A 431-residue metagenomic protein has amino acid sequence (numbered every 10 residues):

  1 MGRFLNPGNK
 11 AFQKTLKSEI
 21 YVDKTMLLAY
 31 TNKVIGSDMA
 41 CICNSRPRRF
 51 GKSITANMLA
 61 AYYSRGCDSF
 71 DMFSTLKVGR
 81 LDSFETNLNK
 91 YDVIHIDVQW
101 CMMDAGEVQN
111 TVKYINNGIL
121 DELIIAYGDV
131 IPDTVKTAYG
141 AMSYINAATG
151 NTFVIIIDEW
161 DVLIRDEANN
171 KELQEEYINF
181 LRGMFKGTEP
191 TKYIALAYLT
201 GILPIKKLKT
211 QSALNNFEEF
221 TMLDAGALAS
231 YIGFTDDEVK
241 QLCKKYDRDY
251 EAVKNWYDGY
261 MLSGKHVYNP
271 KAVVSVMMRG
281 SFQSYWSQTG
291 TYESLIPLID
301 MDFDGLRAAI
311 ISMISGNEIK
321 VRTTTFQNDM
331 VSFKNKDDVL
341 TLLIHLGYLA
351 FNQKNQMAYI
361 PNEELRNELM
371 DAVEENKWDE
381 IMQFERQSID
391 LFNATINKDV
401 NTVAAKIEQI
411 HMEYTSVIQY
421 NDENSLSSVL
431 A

Functional and structural regions predicted by a protein language model:
M1-S428: Phosphate-binding site recognition
